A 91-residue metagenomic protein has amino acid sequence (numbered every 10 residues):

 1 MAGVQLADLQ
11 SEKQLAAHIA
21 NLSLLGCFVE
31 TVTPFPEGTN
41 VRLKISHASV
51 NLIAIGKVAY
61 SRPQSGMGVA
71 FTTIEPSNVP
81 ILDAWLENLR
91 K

Functional and structural regions predicted by a protein language model:
M1-K91: Structured alpha-helical
